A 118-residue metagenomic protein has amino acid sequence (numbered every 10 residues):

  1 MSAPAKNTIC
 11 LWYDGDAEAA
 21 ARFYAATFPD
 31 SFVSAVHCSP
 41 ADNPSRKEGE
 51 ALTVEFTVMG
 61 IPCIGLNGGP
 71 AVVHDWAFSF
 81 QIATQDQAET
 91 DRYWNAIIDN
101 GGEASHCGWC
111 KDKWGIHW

Functional and structural regions predicted by a protein language model:
M1-N7, S34, T57, I64-V72 (+1 more regions): Vicinal oxygen chelate
A5, E50-L52, W76-F78: Residues that flank catalytic or metal-binding motifs in active/ligand-binding sites
C10-G60: Core segments of cupin and vicinal oxygen chelate
N43, A71-D75: A short local loop/turn or secondary-structure capping micro-motif enriched for an aromatic residue
